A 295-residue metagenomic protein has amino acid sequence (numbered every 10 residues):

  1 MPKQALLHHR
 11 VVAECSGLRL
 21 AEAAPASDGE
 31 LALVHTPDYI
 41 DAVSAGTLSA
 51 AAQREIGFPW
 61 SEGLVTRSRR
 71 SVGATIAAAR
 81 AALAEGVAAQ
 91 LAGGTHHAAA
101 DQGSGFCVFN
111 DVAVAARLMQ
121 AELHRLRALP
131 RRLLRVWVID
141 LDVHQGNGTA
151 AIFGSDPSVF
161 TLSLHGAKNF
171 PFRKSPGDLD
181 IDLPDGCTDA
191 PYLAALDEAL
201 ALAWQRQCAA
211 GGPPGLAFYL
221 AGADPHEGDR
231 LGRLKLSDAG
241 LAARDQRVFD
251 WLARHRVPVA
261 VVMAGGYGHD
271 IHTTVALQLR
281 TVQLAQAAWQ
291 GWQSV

Functional and structural regions predicted by a protein language model:
M1-I139, H144-V295: HDAC/HDAC-like amidohydrolase catalytic core signature
